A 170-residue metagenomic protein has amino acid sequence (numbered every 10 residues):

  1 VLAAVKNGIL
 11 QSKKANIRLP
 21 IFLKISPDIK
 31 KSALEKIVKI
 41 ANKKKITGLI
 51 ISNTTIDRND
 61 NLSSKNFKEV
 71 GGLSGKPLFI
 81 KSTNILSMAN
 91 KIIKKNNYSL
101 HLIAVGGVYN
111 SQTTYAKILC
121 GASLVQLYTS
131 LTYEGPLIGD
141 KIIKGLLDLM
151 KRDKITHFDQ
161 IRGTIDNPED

Functional and structural regions predicted by a protein language model:
L2-K6, L34, V38, L86-S87 (+2 more regions): Generic structural signal for well-ordered alpha-helices, preferentially at hydrophobic/aromatic core positions
Q11-P27, I92-A104: Short beta-strand/loop segments at the ligand-binding rim of alpha/beta enzyme cores
I21-I25, L49-I51, L100-G106, V125-L127 (+1 more regions): Hydrophobic faces of well-ordered beta-strands that scaffold small-molecule active sites in alpha/beta enzyme cores
I29-K43, K94-N96, V108-V125: Catalytic cores of alpha/beta
I40-Y98: Glycine/Thr-rich beta-alpha phosphate-binding loop at enzyme active sites
G48-D57, V108, T114-K141: Glycine-rich phosphate-binding active-site loops on the catalytic face of alpha/beta enzymes
N59-S74, L131-T156: C-terminal helical cap(s) of enzyme catalytic domains, especially alpha/beta-barrels
F79, K94, K144-D170: Extended, intrinsically disordered, low-complexity segments
